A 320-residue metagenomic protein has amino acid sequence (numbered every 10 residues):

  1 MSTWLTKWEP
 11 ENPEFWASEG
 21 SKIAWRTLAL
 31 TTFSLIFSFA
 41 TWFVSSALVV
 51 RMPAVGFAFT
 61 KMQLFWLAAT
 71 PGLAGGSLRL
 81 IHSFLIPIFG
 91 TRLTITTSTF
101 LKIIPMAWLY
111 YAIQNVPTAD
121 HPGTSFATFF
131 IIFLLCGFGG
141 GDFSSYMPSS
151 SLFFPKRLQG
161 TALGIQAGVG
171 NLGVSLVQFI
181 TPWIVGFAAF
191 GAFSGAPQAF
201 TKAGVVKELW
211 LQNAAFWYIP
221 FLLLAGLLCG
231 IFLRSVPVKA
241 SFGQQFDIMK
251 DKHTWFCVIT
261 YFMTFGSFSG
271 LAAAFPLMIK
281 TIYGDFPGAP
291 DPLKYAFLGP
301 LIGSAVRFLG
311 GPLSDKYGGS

Functional and structural regions predicted by a protein language model:
M1-S34, S38-A40: Cytosolic juxtamembrane N-terminal segment immediately preceding the first transmembrane helix of multi-pass
R26-F57, V177, L271-P276: Extracytoplasmic
S45-V50, D251-F308: Extracytoplasmic gate region of multi-pass secondary transporters
W66-F84, F297-L309: Central cavity-lining transmembrane alpha-helices of secondary-active solute carriers, predominantly the Major
F100-P122: C-terminal ends and interior cores of transmembrane alpha-helices in multi-pass membrane transporters/permeases
P105, D120-G141: Hydrophobic core of transmembrane alpha-helices in multi-pass small-molecule transporters, especially MFS/SLC-type
G140, G160-G186: Glycine-rich segments within core transmembrane alpha-helices of 12-TM secondary carriers
I219-K239: C-terminal membrane-cytosol helix-exit motif in multi-pass small-molecule transporters
